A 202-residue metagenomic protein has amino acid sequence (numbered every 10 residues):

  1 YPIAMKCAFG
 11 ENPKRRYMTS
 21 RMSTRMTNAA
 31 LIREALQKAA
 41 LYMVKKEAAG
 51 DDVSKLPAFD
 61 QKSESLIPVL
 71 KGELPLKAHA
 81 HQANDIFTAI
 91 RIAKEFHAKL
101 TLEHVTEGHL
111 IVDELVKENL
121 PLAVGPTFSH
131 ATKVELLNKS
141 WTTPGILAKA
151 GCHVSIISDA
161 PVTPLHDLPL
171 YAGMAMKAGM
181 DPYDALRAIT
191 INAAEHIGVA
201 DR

Functional and structural regions predicted by a protein language model:
Y1-L100: Polyanionic/metal-chelating signatures
K6, K77-H79, T101-V105, A123-G125 (+1 more regions): A cross-family glycoside hydrolase active-site/sugar-binding cleft signature
A58-F59, A78-Q82, E103-T106, K133-W141: A general structural motif
I67, F87-I90, D113, G145 (+1 more regions): Alpha-helical segments flanking ligand/cofactor-binding loops in enzyme cores
P75, V116, G125-S129, K133-R202: His/Asp/Glu-enriched, well-ordered alpha-helical/loop segment that forms or immediately abuts the divalent-metal
A83-F87, E107-V112, V162-P164: Active-site environment of divalent metal-dependent phosphoester hydrolases
A93-L100, V116-A123, G151-H153: Glycine-enriched alpha-helix->loop->beta-strand junction motifs that scaffold or abut catalytic
E107-E118, S140: Active-site-adjacent beta->alpha loops and helix N-cap segments on the catalytic face of soluble alpha/beta enzymes
